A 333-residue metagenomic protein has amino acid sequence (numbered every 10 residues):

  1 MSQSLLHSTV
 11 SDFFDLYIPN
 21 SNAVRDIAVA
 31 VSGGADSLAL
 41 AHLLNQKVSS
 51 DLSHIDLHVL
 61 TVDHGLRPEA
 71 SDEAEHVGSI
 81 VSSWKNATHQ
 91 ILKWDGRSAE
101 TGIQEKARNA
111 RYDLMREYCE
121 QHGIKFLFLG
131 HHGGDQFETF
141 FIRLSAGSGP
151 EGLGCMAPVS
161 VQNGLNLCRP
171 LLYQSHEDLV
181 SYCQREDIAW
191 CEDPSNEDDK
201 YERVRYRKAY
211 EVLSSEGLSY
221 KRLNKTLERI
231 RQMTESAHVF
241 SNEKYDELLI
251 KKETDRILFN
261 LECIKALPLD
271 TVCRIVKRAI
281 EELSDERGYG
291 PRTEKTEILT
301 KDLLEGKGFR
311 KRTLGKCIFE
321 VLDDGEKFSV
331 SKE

Functional and structural regions predicted by a protein language model:
S2-A209: Core alpha/beta nucleotide-donor-binding catalytic domains of modification enzymes
Q3-D36, H54, H58, W94-G96 (+3 more regions): AMP-forming adenylation/ATP pyrophosphatase catalytic core
D63, L223, D255-I257: Solvent-exposed, charged amphipathic helical/linker segments at domain boundaries
L129, P194, D198, R222 (+2 more regions): Short, surface-exposed helix-loop/turn micro-motifs enriched in polar/charged residues
Q136, R205, R222, T271-I275: Residue-level detector of well-ordered alpha-helical segments, enriched for hydrophobic/aromatic packing positions
G147, E186, L213-E216, M233 (+1 more regions): Change "in soluble alpha/beta enzymes" to "in soluble alpha/beta proteins
N196-R203, K221-Q232: Internal, active-site/partner-interface "lid" segment
R207-R222: Conserved anion/nucleotide-ligand pocket segment
